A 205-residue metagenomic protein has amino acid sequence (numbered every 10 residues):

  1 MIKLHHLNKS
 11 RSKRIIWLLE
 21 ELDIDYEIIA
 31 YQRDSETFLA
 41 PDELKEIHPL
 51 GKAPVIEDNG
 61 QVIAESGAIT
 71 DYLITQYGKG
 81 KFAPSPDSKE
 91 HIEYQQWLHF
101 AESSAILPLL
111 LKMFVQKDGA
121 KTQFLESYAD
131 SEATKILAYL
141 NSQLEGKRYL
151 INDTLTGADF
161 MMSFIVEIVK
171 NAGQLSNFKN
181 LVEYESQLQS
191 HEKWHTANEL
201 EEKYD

Functional and structural regions predicted by a protein language model:
M1-S127, S131: GST-like domain detector, emphasizing the conserved glutathione-binding G-site in the N-terminal thioredoxin-like
R33-D34, A158, E202-K203: Conserved beta-strand edge residues that scaffold enzyme active sites
I74, I165-V166, N198: Active-site-flanking alpha-helical
I74-G78, E145, S190: Residues at helix-coil transition
L98-Q187: GST-like fold's C-terminal all-alpha helical module
L181-D205: Long hydrophobic alpha-helical segments typical of transmembrane helices together with their membrane-interfacial
